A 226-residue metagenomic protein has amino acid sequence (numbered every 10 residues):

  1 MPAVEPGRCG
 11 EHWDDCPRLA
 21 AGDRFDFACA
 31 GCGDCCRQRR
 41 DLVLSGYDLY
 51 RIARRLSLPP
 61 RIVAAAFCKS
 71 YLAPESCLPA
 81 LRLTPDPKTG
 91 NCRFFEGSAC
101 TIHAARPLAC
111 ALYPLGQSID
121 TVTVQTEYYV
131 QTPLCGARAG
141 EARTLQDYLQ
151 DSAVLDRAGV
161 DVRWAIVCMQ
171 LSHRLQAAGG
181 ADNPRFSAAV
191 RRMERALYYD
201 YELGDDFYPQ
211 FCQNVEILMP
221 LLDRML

Functional and structural regions predicted by a protein language model:
M1-L226: Short loop/turn segments that flank or connect secondary-structure elements
